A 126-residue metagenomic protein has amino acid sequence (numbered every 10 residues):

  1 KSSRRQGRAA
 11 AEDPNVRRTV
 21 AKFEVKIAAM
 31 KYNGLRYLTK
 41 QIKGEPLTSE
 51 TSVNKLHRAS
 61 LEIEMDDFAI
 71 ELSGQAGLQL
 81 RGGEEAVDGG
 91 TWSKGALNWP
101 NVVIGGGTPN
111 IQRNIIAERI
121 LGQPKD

Functional and structural regions predicted by a protein language model:
K1-D126: Alpha-helical interface subdomain recognition
